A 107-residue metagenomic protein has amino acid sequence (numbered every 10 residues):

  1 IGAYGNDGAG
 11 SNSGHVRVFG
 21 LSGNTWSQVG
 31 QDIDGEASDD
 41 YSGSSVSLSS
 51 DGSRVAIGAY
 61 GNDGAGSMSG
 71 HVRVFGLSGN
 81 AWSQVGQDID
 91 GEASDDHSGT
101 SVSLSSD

Functional and structural regions predicted by a protein language model:
I1-D107: Conserved beta-strand/short-helix segments that make up beta-rich extracellular adhesion/recognition modules
